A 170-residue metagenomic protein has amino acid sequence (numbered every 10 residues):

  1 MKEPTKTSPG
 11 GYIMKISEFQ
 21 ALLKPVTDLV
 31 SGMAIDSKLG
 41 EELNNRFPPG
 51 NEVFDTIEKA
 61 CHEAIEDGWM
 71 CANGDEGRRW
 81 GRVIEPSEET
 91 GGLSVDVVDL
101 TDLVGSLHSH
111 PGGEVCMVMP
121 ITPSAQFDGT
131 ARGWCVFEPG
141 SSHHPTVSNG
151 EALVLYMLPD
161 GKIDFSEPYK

Functional and structural regions predicted by a protein language model:
S8-G92: A short, N-terminal "cap"/entry segment at the start of jelly-roll beta-barrel domains of the cupin/DSBH fold
T90-H108: Conserved short histidine dyad/triad with adjacent acidic residue
L103-V104, T122-A125, S142-H143, G161-K162: Short Gly/Pro-enriched loop/turn and capping motifs at secondary-structure junctions
H108-A125: Short, conserved beta-strand element in jelly-roll/cupin
V115-M119, V136, L155: Active-site scaffold segments
D128-G150: Conserved metal-binding segment of the jelly-roll/cupin
G150-Y169: A short hydrophobic beta-strand segment most commonly corresponding to one strand of the jelly-roll/cupin
